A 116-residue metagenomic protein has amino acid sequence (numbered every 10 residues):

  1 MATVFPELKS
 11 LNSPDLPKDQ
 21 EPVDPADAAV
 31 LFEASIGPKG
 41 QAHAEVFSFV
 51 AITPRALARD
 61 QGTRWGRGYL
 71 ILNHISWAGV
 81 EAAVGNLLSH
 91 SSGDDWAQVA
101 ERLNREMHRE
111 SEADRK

Functional and structural regions predicted by a protein language model:
M1-W96: Short helix/strand-capping turn motifs
S89-K116: C-terminal charged interaction modules
